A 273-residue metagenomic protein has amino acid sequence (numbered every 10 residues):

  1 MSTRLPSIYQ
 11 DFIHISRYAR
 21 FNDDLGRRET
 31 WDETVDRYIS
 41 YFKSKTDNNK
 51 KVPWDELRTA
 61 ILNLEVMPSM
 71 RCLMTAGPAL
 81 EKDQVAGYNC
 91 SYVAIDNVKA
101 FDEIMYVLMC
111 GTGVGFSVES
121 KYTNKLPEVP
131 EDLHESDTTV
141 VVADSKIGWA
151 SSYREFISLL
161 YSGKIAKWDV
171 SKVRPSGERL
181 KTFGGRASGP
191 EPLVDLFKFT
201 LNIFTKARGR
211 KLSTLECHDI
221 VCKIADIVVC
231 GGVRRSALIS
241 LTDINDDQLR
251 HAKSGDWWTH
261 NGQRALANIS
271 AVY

Functional and structural regions predicted by a protein language model:
M1-Y273: Extended catalytic cores of very large enzyme megasubunits
